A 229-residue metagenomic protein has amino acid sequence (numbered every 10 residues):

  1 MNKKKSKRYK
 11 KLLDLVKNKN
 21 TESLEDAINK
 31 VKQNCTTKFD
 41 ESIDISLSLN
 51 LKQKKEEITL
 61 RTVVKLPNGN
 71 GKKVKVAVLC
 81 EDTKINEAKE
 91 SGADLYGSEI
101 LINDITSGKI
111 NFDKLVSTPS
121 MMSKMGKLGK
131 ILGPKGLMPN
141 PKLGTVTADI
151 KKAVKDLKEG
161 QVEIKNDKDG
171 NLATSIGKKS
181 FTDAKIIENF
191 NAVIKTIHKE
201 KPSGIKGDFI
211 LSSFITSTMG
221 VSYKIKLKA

Functional and structural regions predicted by a protein language model:
M1-K19, D26, N86, D183 (+3 more regions): Intrinsically disordered, compositionally biased charged tails
E22-E25, N29-K84: Translation machinery proteins
A27, A88, G133, I215: Residue-level signature of catalytic and energy-coupling elements of molecular machines, predominantly ATP/GTP-dependent
F39-I43, E200-S212: Flexible, glycine/charged-enriched surface loops at secondary-structure junctions
L47-L49, C80, P119, I176-K178 (+2 more regions): Flexible glycine-/small-residue-rich
N68-T106: Glycine-rich active-site/cofactor-binding loop and its immediate structural neighborhood
N70-K72, D82, D167-G170, K206-F209 (+1 more regions): Short flexible coil/turn linkers enriched for glycine and charged/polar residues that connect secondary-structure
D94-I197: Long, charge-patterned amphipathic alpha-helical coiled-coil/hairpin "stalk" segments used as oligomerization
